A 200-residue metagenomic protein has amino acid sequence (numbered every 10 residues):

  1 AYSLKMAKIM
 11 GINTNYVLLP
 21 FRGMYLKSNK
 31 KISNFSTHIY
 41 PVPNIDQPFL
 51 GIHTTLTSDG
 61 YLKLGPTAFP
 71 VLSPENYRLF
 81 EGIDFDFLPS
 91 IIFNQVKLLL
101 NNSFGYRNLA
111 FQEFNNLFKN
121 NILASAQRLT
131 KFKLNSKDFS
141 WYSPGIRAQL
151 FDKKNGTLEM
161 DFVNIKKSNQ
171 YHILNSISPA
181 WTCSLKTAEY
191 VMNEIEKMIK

Functional and structural regions predicted by a protein language model:
A1-I83: Flavin-dependent oxidoreductases
F49, L79, Q95-K200: C-terminal catalytic lobe of FAD-dependent flavoproteins
L64, F87-P89, E194-M198: Short, solvent-exposed cationic patches
F80-Q95: Short, cationic low-complexity segments
